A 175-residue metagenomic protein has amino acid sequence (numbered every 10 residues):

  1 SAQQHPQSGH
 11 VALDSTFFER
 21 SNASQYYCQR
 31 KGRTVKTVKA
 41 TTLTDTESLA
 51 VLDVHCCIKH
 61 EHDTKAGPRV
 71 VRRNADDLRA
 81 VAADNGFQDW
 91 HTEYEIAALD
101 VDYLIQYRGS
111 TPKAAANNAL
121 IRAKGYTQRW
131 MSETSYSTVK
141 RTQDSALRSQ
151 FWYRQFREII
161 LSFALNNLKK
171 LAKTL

Functional and structural regions predicted by a protein language model:
S1-A98, R108: Polybasic low-complexity intrinsically disordered regions
E19-Q25, A114-A115, I159-I160: Short, solvent-exposed polar/charged micro-motifs at secondary-structure junctions
A66, M131, S135, R157-A164: Catalytic-loop motifs flanking and including active-site residues across diverse enzymes
A80, N85-Y153: Helix-centered, glycine/charged polyanion-binding patches within enzymatic domains that contact phosphate-containing
Q150-L175: Charge-patterned, long linear interaction tracts outside catalytic cores
